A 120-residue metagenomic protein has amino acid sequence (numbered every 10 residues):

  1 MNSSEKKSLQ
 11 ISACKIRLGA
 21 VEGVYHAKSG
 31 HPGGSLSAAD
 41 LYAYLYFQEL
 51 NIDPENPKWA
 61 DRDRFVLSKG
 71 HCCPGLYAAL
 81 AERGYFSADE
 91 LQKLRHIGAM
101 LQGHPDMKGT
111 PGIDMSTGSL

Functional and structural regions predicted by a protein language model:
M1-I16: N-terminal hydrophobic or amphipathic helices/low-complexity stretches enriched in small/hydrophobic/Pro/Gly
L9, A20-G23, S35-L120: Cofactor-binding active-site loop characterized by glycine-rich and histidine/acidic residues
A13-S29: N-terminal capping segment at the start of a domain
